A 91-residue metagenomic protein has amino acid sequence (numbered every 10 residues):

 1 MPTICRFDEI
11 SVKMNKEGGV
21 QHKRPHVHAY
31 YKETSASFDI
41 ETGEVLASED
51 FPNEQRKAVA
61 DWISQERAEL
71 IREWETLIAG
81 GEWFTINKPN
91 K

Functional and structural regions predicted by a protein language model:
M1-K23: Short, charged/polar N-terminal "headpieces" of proteins
M1-T3, K88-K91: Intrinsically disordered, low-complexity and often Lys/Arg-enriched segments
I4, V45-A47, E66, I86: Generic preference for hydrophobic/aromatic residues in regular secondary structure cores
I4-F7, V27, Y31, W62-I63 (+1 more regions): Generic detector of bulky aromatic hydrophobic side chains
I10-K16, S37, I71-T76: Broad hydrophobic/π-residue packing in well-ordered secondary structure
K16-E54: A short, structured beta-strand/loop element
T42-E49, N53, K57-A60, E82-W83 (+1 more regions): N-terminus-biased detector of the onset of the functional/mature region
V59-N90: C-terminal structural segments of small proteins and small subunits
